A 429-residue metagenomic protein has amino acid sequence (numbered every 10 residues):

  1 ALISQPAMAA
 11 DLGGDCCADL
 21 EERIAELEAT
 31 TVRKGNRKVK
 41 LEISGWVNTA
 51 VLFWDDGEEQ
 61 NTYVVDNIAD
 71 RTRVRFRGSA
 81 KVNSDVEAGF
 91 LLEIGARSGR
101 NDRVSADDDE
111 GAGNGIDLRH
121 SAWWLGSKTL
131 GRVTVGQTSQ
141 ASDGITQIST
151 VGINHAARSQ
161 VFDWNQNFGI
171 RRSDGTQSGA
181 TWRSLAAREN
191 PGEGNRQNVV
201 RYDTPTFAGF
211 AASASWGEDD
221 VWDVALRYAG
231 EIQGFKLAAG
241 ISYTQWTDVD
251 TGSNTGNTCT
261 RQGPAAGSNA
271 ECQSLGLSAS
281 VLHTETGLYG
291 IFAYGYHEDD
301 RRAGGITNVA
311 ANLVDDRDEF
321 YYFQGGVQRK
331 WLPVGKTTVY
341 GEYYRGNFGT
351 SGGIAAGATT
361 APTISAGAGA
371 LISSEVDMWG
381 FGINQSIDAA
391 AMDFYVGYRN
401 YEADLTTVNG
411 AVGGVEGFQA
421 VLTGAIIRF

Functional and structural regions predicted by a protein language model:
L2-M8: C-terminal segment of classical bacterial N-terminal signal peptides
A9-D143, Q147, N195-F207, R227-Q233 (+3 more regions): Beta-barrel outer-membrane channel/assembly domains of diderm bacteria
R33, Q60-D66, G111, R188-N190 (+5 more regions): Outer-membrane beta-barrel proteins
G45-F53, F90-I94, Q137, A214-W216 (+6 more regions): Transmembrane beta-barrel strands of outer-membrane/channel proteins
G57, D102-V104, I145-N154, T251-S253 (+3 more regions): Outer-membrane beta-barrel and related beta-rich outer-membrane complex signature in Gram-negative bacteria
T62-V64, R103-N114, T134-S213, E218-D220 (+3 more regions): Surface-exposed coil loops of outer-membrane beta-barrel proteins
D66-A69, G113-I116, P191-G194, W216-E218 (+4 more regions): Short sequence motifs at beta-strands and strand-loop junctions characteristic of Gram-negative outer-membrane
R227-S386: Detector for outer-membrane/organellar transmembrane beta-barrel domains, recognizing the amphipathic beta-strand
